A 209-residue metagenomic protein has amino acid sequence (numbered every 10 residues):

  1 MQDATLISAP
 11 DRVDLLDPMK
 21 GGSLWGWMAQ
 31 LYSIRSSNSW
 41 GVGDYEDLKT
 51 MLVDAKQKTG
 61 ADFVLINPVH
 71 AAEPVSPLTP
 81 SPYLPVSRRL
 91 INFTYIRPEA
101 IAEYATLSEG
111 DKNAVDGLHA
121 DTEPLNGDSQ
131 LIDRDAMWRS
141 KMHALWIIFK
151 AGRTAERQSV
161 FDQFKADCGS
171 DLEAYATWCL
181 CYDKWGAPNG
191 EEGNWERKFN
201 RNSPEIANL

Functional and structural regions predicted by a protein language model:
M1, S8-L209: Acidic/aromatic-lined carbohydrate-recognition and catalytic surfaces of CAZymes acting on diverse glycans
